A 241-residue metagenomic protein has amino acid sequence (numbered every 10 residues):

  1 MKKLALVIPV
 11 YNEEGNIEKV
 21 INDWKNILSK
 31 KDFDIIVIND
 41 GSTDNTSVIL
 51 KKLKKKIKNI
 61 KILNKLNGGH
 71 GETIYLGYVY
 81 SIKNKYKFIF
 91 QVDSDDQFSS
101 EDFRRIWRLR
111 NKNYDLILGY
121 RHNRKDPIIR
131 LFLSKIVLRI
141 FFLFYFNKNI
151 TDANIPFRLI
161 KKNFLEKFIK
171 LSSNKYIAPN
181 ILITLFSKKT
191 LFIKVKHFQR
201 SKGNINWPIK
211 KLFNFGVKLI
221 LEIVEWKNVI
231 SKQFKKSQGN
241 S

Functional and structural regions predicted by a protein language model:
E13-I27: Short, well-formed alpha-helical segments that are part of the catalytic scaffolds of diverse glycosyltransferases
G15-K19, D44-L53: Acidic helix N-cap motif at the loop->helix transition within catalytic regions of sugar-transfer enzymes
D32-S42, L63-L66: Short beta-strand/loop segment that forms part of the nucleotide-sugar
N39-V48, D96: A conserved acidic beta->alpha catalytic loop
S47-N84: Conserved donor nucleotide-binding strand/loop of the catalytic core
E72-I74, Q97, D126-K235, G239: Conserved catalytic loops of nucleotide-sugar-dependent glycosyltransferases that act on lipid-linked
Y86-D95: Short beta-strand-to-loop acidic/aromatic patch adjacent to the donor-nucleotide binding site
R104-I128: Conserved donor NDP-sugar-binding/catalytic core segment of glycosyltransferases
